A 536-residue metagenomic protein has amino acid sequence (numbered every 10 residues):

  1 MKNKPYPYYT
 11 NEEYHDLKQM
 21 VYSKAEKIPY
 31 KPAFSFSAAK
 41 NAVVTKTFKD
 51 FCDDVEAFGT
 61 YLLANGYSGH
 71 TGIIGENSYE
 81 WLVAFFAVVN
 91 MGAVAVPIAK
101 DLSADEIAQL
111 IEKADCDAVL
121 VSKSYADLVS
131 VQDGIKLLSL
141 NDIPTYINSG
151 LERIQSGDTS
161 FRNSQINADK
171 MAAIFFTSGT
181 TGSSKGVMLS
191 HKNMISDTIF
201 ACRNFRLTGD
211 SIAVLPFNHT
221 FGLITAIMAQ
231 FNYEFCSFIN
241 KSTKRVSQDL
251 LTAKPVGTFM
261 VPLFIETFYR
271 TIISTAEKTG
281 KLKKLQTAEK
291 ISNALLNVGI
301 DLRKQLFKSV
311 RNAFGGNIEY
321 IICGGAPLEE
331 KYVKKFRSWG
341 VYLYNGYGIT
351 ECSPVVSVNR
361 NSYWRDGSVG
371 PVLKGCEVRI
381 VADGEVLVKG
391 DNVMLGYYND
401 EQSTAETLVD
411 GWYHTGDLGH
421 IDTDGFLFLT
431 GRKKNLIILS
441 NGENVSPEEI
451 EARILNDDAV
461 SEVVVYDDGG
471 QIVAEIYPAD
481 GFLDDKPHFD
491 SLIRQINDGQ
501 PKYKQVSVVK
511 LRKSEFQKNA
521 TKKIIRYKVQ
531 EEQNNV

Functional and structural regions predicted by a protein language model:
P29-P32, Q155-F176, S183, R206-D210: Conserved pre-ATP/AMP-binding loop-to-beta segment of ANL
F34-N65, G69-S78, L82-F86, S103-A108 (+2 more regions): Conserved AMP-binding/adenylate-forming core of the ANL superfamily
K40, A126-A168, I272-S309, K513: ANL superfamily adenylate-forming
T45-K49, A172-T198: Conserved AMP-binding A3 loop
L102, V119, I380, G390 (+2 more regions): AMP-binding/adenylate-forming catalytic core of the ANL superfamily
I195-D210, F217-K308: Conserved AMP-binding/adenylation subdomain of ANL enzymes
T258, L302-L427, K433-L436, I450-E451 (+1 more regions): Conserved AMP-binding/adenylate-forming
E462-V464, G469-G470, R494-V536: Conserved C-terminal "lid"/linker of ANL adenylate-forming enzymes
